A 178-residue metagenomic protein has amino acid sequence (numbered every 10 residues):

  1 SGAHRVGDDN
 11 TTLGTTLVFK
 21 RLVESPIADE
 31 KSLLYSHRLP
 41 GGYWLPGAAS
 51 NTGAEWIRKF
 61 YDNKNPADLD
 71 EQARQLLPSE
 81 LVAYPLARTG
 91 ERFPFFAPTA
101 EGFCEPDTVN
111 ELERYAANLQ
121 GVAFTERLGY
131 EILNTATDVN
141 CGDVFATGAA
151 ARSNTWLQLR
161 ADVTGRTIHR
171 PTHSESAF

Functional and structural regions predicted by a protein language model:
S1-F145, R152-A177: Active-site core segments that coordinate phosphate-bearing ligands/cofactors across diverse enzyme families
